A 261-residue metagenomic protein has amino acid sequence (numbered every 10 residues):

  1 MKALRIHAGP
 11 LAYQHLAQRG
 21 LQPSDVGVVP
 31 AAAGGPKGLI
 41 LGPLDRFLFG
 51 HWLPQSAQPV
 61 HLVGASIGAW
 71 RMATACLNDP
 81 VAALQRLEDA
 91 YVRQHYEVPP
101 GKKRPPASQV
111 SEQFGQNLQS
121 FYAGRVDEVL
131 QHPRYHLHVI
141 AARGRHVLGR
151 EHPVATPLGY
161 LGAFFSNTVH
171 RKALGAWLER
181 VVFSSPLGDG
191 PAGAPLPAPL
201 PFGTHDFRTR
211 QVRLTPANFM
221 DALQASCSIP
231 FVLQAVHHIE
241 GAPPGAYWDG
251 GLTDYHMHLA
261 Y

Functional and structural regions predicted by a protein language model:
M1-H61, T74-Y261: Patatin-like phospholipase
G64, G68: Gly/Ala-rich beta-loop-alpha elbow adjacent to hydrolase catalytic centers
